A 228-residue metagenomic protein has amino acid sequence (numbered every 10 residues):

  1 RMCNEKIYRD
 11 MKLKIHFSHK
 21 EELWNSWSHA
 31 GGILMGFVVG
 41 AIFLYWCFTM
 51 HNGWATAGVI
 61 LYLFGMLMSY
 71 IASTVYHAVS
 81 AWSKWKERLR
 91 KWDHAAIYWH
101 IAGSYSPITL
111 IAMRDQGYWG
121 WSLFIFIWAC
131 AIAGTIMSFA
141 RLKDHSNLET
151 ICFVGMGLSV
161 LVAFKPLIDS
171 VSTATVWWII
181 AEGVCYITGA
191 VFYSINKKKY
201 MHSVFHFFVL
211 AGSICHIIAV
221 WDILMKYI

Functional and structural regions predicted by a protein language model:
C3-I228: Multi-pass alpha-helical transmembrane bundles in non-GPCR membrane proteins that perform intramembrane catalysis
